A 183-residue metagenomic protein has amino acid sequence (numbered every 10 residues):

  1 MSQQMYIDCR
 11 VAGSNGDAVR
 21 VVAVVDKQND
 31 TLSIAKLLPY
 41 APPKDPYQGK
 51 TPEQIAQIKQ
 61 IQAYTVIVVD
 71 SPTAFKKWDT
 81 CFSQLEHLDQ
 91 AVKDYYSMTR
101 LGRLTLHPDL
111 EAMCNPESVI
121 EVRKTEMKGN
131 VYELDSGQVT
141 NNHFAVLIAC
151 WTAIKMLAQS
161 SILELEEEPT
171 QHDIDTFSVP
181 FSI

Functional and structural regions predicted by a protein language model:
M1-F82, A112-I183: RNase H-like, metal-dependent nuclease domains and their acidic two-metal-ion catalytic environment used
T80-N115: Short alpha-helix plus adjacent loop in nuclease-associated cores
